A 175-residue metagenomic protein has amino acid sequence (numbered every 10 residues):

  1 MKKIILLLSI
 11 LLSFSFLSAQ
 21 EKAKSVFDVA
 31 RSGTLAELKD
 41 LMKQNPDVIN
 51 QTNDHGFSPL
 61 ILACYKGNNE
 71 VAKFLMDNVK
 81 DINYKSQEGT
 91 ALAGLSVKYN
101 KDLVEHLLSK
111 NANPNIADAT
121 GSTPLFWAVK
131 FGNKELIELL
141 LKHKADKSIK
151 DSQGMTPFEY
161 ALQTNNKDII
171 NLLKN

Functional and structural regions predicted by a protein language model:
I4, A19-Q44, D54-F57, I61 (+2 more regions): Intrinsically disordered, low-complexity regulatory segments in ankyrin-centric signaling systems
I4-S13: Sec-dependent N-terminal signal peptides
D28-T34, L62-N68, G94-N100, W127-N133 (+1 more regions): Ankyrin repeat A-helix N-terminal signature
T34-M42, N68-D77, N100-L108, N133-L141 (+1 more regions): Ankyrin repeat structural motif
V48-I49, I82, P114, K147: Ankyrin-repeat inter-repeat connecting loop/turn
T52-N53, K85-S86, D118, D151: Ankyrin repeat boundary/linker residues
K147-N175: Leucine-rich solenoid repeat scaffolds
